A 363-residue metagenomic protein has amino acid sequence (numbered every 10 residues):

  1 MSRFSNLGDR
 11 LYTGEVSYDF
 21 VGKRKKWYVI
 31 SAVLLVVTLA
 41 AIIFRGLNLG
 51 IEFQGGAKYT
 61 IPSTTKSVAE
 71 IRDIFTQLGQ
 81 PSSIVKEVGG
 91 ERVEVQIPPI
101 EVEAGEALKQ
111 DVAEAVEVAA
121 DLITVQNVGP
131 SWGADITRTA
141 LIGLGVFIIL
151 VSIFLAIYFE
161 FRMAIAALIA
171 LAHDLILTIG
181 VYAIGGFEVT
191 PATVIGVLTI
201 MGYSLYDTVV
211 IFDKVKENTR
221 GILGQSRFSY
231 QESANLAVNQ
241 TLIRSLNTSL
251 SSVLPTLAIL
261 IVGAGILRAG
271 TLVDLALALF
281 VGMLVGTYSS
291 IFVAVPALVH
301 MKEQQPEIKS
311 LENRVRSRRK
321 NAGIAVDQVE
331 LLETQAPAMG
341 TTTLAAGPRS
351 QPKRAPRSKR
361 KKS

Functional and structural regions predicted by a protein language model:
M1-S363: A structural signal for conserved, well-ordered secondary-structure elements that form binding/interaction cores
